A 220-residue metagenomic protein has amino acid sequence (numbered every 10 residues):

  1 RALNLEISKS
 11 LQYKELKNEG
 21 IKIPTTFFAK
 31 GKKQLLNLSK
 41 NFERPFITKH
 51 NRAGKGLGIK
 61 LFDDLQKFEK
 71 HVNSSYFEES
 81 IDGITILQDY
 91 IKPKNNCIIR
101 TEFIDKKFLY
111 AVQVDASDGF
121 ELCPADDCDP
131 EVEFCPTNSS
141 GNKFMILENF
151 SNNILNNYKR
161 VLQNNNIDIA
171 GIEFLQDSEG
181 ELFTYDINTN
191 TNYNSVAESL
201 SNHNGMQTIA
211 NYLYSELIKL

Functional and structural regions predicted by a protein language model:
R1-F28: Conserved N-proximal alpha/beta basic substrate-recognition cap immediately N-terminal to, or forming the N-lobe
L16-K17, S39-I59, E79-N96: ATP-grasp fold ATP-binding core
T26-G31, K60-D63: Short acidic-hydrophobic, aromatic-tinged amphipathic segments that line or gate anion-handling sites
Q34-L38: Short acidic active-site motifs
F46, I86, L109-Y110, A170 (+1 more regions): Protein kinase-like catalytic core scaffold
K60-L162: Phosphate-binding site of ATP-dependent enzymes
Q88, I99, I167-E179: A short glycine-rich, hydrophobically flanked beta-strand micro-motif that places a catalytic Asp/Glu for divalent metal
N149, Q163-I167, Q176-L220: C-terminal active-site "lid" helix and adjoining low-complexity regulatory extension at the edge of ATP-using catalytic
